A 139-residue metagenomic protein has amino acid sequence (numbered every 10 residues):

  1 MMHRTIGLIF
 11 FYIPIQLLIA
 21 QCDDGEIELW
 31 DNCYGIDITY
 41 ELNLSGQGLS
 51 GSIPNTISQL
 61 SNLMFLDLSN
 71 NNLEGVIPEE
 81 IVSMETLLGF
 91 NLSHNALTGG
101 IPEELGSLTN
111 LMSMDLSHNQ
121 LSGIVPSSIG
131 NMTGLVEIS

Functional and structural regions predicted by a protein language model:
H3-I53: N-terminal capping/linker segments that flank leucine-rich repeat
C22, P126-S139: Leucine-rich solenoid repeat scaffolds
I36, S58-L63, V82-L87, G106-L111 (+1 more regions): Leucine-rich repeat
E41-N71: N-terminal, post-signal-peptide region of Sec/Tat-exported proteins
Q47, N71, L92-N95, L116-N119: Consensus "Asn ladder" position of solenoid repeat domains
S50-N55, E74-E79, T98-E103, S122-S127: The feature encodes a structural signal of leucine-rich repeats
N62-N72, V76, E80, E85-T86 (+1 more regions): Mid-chain, structured segments of secreted extracytoplasmic proteins
